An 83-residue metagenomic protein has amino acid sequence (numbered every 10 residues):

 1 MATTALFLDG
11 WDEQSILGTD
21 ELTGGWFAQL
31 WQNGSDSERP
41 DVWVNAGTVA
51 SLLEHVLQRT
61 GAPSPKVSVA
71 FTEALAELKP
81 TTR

Functional and structural regions predicted by a protein language model:
M1-L30: Amphipathic, interaction-prone secondary-structure segments
S35-R83: Mixed-charge, Lys/Arg-enriched low-complexity segments
